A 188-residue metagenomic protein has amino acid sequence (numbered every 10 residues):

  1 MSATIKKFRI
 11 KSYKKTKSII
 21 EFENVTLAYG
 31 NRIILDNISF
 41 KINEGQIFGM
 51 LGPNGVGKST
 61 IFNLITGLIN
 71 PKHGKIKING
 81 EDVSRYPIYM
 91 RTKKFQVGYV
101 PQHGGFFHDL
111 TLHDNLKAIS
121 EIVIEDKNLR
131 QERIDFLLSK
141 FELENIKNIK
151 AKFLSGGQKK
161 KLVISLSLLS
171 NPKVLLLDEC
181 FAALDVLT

Functional and structural regions predicted by a protein language model:
L51-P53: The feature captures the beta-strand-to-loop junction immediately N-terminal to the Walker
T66: Helix-to-loop junction immediately C-terminal to a conserved catalytic motif
D82-G98, H103, K127: ABC ATPase NBD coupling module
K117, N128-I146: Conserved ABC ATPase "signature" region
K150-L154: Conserved ABC ATPase signature
I164: Hydrophobic anchor residue at the start of the ABC signature
L175-E179: Catalytic Walker B motif of ABC-type/P-loop ATPase nucleotide-binding domains
